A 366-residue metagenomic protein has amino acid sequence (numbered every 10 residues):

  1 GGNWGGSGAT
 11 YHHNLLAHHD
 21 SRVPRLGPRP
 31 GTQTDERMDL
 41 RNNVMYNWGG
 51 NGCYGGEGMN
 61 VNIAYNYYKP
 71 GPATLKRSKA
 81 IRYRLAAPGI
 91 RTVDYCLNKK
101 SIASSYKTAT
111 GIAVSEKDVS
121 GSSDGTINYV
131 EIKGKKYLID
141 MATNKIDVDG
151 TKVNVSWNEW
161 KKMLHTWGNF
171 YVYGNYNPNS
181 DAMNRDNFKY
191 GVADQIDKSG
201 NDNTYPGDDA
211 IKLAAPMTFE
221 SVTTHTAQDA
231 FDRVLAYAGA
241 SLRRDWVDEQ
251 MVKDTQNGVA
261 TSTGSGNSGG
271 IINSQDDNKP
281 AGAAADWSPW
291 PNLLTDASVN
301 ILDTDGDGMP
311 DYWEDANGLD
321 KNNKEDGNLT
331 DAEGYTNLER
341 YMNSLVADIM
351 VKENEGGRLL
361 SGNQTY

Functional and structural regions predicted by a protein language model:
G1-G6, D20-P30, N47-G50, R77-L97 (+4 more regions): Extracellular beta-strand/beta-solenoid scaffold signature
G1-L26, T34-G49, N60-P72, N98-K100 (+2 more regions): Right-handed parallel beta-helix
N3, R25-L26, A87, N98-Y129 (+5 more regions): Sequence-level preference for short, compositionally simple segments enriched in small aliphatic or small polar residues
N47-G52, N60, K69-Y83, N179-D194 (+2 more regions): Substrate-binding/catalytic groove segments of enzymes that remodel or degrade extracellular structural polymers
D118-G121, I127-V130, L138, T166-W167 (+1 more regions): Extracellular/surface-exposed low-complexity segments
A281, A285-Y366: Extracellular calcium-associated, cysteine-rich motifs in secreted modular proteins
